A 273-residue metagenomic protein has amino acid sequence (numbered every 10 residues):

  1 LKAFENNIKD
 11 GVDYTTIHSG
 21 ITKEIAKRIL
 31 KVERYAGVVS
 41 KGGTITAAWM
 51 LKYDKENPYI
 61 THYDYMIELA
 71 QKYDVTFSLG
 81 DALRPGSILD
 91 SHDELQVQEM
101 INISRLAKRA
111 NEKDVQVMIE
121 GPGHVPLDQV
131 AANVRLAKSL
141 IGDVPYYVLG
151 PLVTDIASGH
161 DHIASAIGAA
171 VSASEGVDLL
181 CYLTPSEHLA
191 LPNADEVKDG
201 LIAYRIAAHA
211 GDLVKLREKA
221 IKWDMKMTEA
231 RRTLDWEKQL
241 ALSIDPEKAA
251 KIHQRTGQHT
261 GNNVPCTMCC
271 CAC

Functional and structural regions predicted by a protein language model:
L1-T154, H160, S165-D178, W236-K238 (+1 more regions): Alpha/beta enzyme core
K27-L51, P85, L89-S91, R109 (+2 more regions): Catalytic or ion-coupling anion/metal-binding cores of large enzyme and transporter domains
G150-S158, T184-V197: Short beta-alpha connecting loops at secondary-structure transitions that line or flank enzyme active sites
